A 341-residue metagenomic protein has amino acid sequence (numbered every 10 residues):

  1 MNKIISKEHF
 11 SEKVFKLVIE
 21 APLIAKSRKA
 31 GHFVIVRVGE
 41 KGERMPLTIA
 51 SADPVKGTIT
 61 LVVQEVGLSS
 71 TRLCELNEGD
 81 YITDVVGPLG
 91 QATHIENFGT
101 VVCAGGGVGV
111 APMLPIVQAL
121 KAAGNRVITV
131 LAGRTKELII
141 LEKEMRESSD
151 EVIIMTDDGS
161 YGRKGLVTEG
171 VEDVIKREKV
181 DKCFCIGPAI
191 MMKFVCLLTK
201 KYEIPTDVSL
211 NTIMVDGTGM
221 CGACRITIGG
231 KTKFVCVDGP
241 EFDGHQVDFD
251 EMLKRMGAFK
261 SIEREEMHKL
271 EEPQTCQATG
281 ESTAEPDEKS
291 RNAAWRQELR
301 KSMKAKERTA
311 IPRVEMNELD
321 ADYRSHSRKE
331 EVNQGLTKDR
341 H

Functional and structural regions predicted by a protein language model:
M1-E78: Ferredoxin-reductase
V36, D84-V85, I226: A generic structural signal for residues embedded in beta-strands
G39, G87-P88, G229: Short, surface-exposed secondary-structure boundary micro-motifs
G42-I49, L89-E96, C236: Short, Lys/Arg- and Gly-enriched loop/turn segments at beta-strand edges
L68-V215: FNR/FR-type flavoprotein reductase catalytic core
I128, L141-M145, I213, L270-M303 (+3 more regions): Helix-rich terminal scaffold detector
T212-E241, Q274-G280: Local cysteine-cluster metal-coordination motifs and their immediate loop/turn environment, predominantly Fe-S cluster
T227-S261: Non-heme iron-sulfur electron-transfer modules
